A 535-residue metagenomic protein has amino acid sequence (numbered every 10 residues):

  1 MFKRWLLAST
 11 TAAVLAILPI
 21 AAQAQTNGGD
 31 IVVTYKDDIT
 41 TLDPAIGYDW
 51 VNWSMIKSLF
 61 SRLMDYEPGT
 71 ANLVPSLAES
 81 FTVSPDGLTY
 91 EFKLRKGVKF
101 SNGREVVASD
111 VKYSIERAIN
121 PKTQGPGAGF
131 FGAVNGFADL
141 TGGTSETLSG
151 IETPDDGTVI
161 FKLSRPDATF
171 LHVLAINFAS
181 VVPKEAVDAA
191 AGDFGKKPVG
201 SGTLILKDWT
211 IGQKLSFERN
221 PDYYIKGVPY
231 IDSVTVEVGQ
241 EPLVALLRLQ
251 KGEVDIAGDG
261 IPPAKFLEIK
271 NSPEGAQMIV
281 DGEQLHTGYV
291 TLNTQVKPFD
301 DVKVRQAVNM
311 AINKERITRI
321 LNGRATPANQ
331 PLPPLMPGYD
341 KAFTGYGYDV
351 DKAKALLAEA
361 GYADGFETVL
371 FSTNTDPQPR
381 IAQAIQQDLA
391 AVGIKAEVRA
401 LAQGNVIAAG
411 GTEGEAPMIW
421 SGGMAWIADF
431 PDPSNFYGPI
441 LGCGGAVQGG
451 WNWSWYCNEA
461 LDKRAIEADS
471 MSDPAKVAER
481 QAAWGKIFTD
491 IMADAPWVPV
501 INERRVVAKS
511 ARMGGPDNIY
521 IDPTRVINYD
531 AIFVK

Functional and structural regions predicted by a protein language model:
I31, A168, T210, A311-K341 (+2 more regions): Detector for C-terminal structural segments
V32, V107-E116, D156-K162, G202-T203 (+9 more regions): Alpha-helical secondary-structure segments
T34-P85, E116, K197-G200: N-terminal lobe/hinge region of extracytoplasmic solute-binding protein
D37-S54, L77-A78, R104, P126-G127 (+4 more regions): A structural "hinge/loop" feature
P68, S145-S149, L163-P229, S233 (+2 more regions): Gly/Pro-rich hinge or "lid" segments in bacterial periplasmic/extracellular proteins
E79-G127, I160, R248, P298: Aromatic- and charge-enriched surface segment that lines or borders ligand/interaction sites
K93, K112, I119, T123-P183: Surface-exposed binding/hinge segments that line and control ligand-binding clefts or catalytic entry sites
D188, G192-G195, P221-E268, K395: Ligand-site clamp/hinge motif
